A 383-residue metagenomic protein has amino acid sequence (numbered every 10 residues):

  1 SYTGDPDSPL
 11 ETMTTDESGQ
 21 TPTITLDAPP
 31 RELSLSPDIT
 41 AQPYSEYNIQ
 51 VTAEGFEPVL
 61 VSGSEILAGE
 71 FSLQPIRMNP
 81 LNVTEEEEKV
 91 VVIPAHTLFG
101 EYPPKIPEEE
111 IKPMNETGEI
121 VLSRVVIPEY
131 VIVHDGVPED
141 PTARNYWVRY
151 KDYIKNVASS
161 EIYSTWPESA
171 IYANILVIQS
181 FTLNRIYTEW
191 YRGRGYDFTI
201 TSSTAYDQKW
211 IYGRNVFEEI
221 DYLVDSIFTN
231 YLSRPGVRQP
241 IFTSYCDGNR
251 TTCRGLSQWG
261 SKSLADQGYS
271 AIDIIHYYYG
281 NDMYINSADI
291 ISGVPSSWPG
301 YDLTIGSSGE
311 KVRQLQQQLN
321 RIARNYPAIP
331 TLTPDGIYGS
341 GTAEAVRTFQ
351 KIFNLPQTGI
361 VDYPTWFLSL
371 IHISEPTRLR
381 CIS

Functional and structural regions predicted by a protein language model:
S1-E86: Beta-strand-dominated extracellular/periplasmic modules and repeats in secreted or surface-exposed proteins
L26, Q50-T52, E57-G63, E70-L370 (+2 more regions): Conserved, single-site charged/polar hotspot
